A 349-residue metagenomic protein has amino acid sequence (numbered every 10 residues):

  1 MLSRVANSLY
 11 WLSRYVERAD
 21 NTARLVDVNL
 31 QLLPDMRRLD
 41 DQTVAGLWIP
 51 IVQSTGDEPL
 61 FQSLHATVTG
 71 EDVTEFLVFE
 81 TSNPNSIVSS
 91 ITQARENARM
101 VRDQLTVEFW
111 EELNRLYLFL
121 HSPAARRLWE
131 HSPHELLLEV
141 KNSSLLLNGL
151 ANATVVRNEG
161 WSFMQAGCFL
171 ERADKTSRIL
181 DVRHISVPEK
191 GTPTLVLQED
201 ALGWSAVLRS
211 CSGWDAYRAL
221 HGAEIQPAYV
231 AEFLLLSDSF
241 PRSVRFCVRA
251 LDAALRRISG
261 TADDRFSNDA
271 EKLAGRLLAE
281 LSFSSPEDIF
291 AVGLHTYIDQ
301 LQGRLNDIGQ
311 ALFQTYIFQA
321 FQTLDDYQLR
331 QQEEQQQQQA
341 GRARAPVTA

Functional and structural regions predicted by a protein language model:
M1-A349: Alpha-helical transmembrane segments and their helix-helix packing motifs
